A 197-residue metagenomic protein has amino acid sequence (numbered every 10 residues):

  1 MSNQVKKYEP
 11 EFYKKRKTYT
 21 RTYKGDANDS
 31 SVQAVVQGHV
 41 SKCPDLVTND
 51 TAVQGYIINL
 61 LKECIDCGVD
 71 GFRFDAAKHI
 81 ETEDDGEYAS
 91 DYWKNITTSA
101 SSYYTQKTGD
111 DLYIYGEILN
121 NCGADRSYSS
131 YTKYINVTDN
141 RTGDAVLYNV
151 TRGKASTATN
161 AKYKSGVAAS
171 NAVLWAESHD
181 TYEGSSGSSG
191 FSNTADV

Functional and structural regions predicted by a protein language model:
M1-G55, R126, S130-V150, V197: Glycan-binding loop/region signatures in secreted carbohydrate-active enzymes
Q4, N59-V197: Active-site-proximal helices and loops of the catalytic beta/alpha 8
